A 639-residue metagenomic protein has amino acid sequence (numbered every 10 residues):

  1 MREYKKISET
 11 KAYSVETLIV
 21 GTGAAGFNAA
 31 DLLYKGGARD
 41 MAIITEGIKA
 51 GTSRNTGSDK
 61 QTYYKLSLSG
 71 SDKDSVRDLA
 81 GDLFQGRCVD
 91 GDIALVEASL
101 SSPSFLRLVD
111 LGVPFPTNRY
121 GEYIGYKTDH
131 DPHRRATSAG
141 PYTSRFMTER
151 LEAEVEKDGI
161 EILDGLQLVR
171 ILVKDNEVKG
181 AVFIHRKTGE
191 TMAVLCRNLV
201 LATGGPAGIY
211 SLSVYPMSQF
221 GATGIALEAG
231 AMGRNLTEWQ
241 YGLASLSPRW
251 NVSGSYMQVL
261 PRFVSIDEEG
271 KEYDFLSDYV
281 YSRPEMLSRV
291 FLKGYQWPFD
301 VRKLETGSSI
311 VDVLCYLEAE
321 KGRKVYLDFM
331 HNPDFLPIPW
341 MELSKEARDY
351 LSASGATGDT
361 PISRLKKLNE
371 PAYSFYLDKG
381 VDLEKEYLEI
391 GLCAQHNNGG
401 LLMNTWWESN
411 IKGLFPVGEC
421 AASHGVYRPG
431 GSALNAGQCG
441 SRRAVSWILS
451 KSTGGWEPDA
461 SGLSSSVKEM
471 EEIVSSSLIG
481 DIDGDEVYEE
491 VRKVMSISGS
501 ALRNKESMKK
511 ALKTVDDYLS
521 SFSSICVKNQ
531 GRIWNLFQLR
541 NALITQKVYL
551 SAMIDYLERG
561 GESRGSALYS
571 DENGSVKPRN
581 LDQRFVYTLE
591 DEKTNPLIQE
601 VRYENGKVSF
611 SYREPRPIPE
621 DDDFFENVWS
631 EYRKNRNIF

Functional and structural regions predicted by a protein language model:
M1-V15, A29-L32, I48-T56, R107 (+10 more regions): Glycine- and aromatic-enriched mobile tails/lids
A12-V15, T188-N198, N410: Core beta-strand elements of the Rossmann-like FAD/NAD(P) dinucleotide-binding domain in flavoenzyme oxidoreductases
T17-I43: N-terminal Rossmann-like FAD-binding beta1-loop-alpha1 element of flavoenzymes
T17-V20, V194-G204, A226, P416: Short hydrophobic core segments
E46-G81, Q240-A244, W250-L260: Conserved N-terminal glycine-rich FAD pyrophosphate-binding loop of Rossmann-like flavoproteins
S104-E190, L195, A202, S245-Y256 (+5 more regions): Conserved redox-cofactor binding core of oxidoreductases
N198-N251, G431-W447: Glycine-rich loop(s) and the adjacent beta-strand/alpha-helix scaffold that form part
M232-P371, W447: An anion/pyrophosphate-binding glycine-rich loop and adjacent beta-alpha core in soluble alpha-beta enzymes
